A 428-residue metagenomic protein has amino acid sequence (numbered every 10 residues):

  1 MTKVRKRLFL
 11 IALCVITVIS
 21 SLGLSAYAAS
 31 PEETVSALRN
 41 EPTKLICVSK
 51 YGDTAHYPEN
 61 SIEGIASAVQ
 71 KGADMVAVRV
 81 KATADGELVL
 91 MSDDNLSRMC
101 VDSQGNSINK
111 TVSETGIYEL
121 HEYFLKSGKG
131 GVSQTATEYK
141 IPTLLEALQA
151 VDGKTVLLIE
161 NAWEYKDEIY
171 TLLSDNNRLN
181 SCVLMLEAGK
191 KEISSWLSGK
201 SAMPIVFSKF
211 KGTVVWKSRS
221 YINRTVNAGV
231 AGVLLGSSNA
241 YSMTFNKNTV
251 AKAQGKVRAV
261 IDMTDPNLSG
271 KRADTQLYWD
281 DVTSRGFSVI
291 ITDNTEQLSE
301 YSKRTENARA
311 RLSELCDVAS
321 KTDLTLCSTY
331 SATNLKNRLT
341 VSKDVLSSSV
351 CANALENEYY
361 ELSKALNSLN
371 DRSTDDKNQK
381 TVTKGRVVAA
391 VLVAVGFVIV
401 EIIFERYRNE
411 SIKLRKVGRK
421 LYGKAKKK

Functional and structural regions predicted by a protein language model:
M1-A12: Bacterial N-terminal signal peptides that target proteins for export
K3, K377, T381, V417 (+1 more regions): Short, low-complexity interaction segments enriched in Ser/Thr/Pro/Gly
I11-G23: Bacterial N-terminal signal peptides
A12, R386-G396: Hydrophobic H-region at the start of alpha-helical membrane spans
I16-I19, A394-I402: Alpha-helical transmembrane segments
S20-N307: Phosphate-group recognition and catalysis centered on beta-loop-alpha active-site segments
T305-A389, V400-R408, L414: Beta-rich interaction/scaffold domains
N409-K428: Cytoplasmic C-terminal tails of single-pass
